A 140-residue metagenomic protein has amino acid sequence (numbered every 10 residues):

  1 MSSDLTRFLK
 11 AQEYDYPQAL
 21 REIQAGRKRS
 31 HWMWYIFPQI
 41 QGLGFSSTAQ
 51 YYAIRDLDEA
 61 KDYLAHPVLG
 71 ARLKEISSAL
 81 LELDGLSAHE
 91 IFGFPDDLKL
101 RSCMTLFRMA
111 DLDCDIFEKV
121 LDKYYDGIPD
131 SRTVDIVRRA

Functional and structural regions predicted by a protein language model:
M1-P17, R132, I136: Extreme N-terminal tail/first-helix region
L5, A53-R72, S131, R139: C-terminal end-helix/capping segment
K10-E22, L80-A88: Short amphipathic alpha-helical segments and their helix-coil junctions
E22-L57: Hydrophobic/aromatic-rich, well-ordered segments within soluble, folded domains that form packed cores
K28-Y35, R72, D96-L100, I116: Residue-level detector of well-ordered alpha-helical segments, enriched for hydrophobic/aromatic packing positions
G42-T48, R108-F117: Short helix-capping/linker segments at secondary-structure and domain boundaries
D62-D111: Mid-chain, well-packed structural core segment of small domains
D113-A140: Charged phosphate-binding loop/patch that engages nucleotide di/tri-phosphates or the phosphate backbone of nucleic
